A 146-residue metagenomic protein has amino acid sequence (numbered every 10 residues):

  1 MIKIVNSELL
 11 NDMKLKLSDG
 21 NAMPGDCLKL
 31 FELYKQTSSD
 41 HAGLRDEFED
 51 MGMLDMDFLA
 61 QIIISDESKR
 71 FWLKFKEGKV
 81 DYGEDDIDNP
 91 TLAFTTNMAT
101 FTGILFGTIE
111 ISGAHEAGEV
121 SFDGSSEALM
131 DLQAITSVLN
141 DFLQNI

Functional and structural regions predicted by a protein language model:
M1-I146: Feature captures hydrophobic
